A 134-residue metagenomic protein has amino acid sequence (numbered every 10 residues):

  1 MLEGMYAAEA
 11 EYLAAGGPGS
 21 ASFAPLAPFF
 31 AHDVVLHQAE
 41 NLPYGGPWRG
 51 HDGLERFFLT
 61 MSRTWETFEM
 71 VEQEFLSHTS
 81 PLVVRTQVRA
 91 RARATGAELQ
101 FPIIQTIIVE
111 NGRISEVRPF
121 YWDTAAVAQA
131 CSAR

Functional and structural regions predicted by a protein language model:
M1-H32: Short acidic-aromatic low-complexity motifs
M1-Y6, G45-D52, Q73, I103 (+1 more regions): Charged, low-complexity, helix/coiled-coil-prone segments
A8-Y12, H37, R91: Alpha-helix C-capping/helix-to-loop hinge sites
G16, Y44, V117: Short, flexible active-site loop motifs that bind/organize anionic cofactors or intermediates
G17-P18, D52, E98: Residue-level recognition of alpha-helix initiation/capping sites
S22-S80: A solvent-exposed, acidic/Ser-Thr-rich amphipathic alpha-helical stretch
L59-R134: A beta-strand edge to alpha-helix "cap/lid" segment located at domain peripheries
